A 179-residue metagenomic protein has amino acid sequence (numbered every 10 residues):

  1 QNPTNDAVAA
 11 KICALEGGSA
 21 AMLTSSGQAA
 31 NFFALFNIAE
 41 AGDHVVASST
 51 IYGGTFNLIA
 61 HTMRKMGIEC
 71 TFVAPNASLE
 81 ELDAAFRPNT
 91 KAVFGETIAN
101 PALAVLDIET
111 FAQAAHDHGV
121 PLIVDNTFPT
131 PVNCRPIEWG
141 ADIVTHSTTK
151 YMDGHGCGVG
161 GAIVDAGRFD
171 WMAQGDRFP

Functional and structural regions predicted by a protein language model:
Q1-E16: Aromatic- and Gly/Pro-rich amphipathic surface segment
A21-P179: Conserved PLP-enzyme active-site core in the AAT-like
